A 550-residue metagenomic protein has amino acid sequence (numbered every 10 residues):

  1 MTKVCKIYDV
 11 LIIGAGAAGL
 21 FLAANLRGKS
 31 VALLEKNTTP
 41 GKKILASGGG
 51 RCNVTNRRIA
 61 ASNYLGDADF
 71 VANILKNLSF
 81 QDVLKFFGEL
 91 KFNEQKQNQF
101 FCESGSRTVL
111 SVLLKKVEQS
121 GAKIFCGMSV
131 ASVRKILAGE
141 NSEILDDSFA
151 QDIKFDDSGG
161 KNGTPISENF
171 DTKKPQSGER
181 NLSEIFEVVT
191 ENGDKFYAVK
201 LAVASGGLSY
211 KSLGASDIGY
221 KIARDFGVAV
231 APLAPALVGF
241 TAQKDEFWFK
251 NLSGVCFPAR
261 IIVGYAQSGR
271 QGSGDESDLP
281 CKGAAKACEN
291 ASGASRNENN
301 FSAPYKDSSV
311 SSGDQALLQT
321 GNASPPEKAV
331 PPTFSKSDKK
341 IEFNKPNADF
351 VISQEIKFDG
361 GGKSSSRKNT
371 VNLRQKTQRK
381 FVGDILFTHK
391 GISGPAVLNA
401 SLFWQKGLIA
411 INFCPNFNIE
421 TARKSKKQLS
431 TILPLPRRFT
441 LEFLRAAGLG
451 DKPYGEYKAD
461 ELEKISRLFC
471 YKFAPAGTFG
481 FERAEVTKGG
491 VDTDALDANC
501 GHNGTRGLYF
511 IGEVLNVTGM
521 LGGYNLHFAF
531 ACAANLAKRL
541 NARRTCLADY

Functional and structural regions predicted by a protein language model:
V10-L33: N-terminal Rossmann-like FAD-binding beta1-loop-alpha1 element of flavoenzymes
I12, G16-A17, G207-S209, L515: Residue-level detector of alpha-helix initiation sites
R27-G48: Glycine-rich FAD pyrophosphate-binding loop
T39, K76-Q97, V203-A204, Y210 (+5 more regions): Residue-level recognition of phosphate/Mg2+-coordinating polar/acidic sites in nucleotide-handling active sites
G49-K96: Glycine-rich active-site loop/strand segments that organize a redox cofactor
V71-S79, K96-K115, Y210-G214: Short beta-strand to alpha-helix junction loop
Q119-D147, D152, E168, N181-D275 (+4 more regions): Predominantly flavin-linked oxidoreductase catalytic cores and closely associated redox partners
S209-Y220, N516-R544: A conserved FAD-binding loop/helix module that cradles the flavin
